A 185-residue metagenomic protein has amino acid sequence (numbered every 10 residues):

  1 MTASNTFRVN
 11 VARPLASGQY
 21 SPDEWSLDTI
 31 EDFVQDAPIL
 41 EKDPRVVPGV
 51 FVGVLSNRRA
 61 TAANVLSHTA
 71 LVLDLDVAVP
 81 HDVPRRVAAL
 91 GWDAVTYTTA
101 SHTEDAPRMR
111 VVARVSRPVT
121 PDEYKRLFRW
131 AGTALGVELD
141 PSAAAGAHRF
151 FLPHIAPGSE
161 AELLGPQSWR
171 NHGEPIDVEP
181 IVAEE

Functional and structural regions predicted by a protein language model:
M1-P107, R114-W130: Signature for HUH/AEP ssDNA processing cores
V9, A113, I176-P180: Hydrophobic transmembrane signal anchors and adjacent membrane-proximal interface regions, especially in viral
A78, P157, E174: Short, glycine-/Ser/Thr-/acidic-enriched flexible segments
E104, R114-V119, D140-S168: Short, conserved secondary-structure transition motifs
Y124, E162-P166, D177: Short, charged, solvent-exposed linker or helix-capping segments at domain edges/interfaces that act as flexible hinges
L135-G136: Contiguous ligand/interfacial binding patches
Q167-E185: Long, charge-rich alpha-helical interaction segments
